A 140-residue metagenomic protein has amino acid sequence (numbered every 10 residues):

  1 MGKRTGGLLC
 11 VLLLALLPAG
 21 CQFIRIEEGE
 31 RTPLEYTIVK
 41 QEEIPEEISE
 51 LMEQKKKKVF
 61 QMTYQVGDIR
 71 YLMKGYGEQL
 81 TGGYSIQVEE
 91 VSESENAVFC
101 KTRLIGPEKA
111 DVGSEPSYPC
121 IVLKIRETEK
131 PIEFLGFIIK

Functional and structural regions predicted by a protein language model:
M1-G2: N-terminal secretory signal peptides that target proteins for export/translocation
T5-L8, G20-K140: Exposed, flexible binding/inhibitory loops of compact, secreted disulfide-stabilized domains
C10-P18: Bacterial N-terminal signal peptides
